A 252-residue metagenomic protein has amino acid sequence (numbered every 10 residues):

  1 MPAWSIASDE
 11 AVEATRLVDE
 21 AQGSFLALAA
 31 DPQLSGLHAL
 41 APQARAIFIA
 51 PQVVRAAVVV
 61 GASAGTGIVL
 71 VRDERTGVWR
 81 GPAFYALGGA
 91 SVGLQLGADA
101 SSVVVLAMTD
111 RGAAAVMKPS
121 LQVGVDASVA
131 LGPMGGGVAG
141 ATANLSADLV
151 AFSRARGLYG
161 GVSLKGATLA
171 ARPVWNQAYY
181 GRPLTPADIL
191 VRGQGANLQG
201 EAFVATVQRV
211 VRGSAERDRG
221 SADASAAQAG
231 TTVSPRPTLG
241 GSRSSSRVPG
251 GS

Functional and structural regions predicted by a protein language model:
W4-S252: Small-residue-enriched, tightly packed secondary-structure blocks
